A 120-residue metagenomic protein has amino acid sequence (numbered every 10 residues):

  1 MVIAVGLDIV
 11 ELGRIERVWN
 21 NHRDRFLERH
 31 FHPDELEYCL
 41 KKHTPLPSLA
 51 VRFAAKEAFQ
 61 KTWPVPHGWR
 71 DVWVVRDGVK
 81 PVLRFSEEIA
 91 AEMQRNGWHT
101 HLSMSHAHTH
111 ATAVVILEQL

Functional and structural regions predicted by a protein language model:
M1-L120: Core catalytic alpha/beta fold that binds nucleotide/phospho-ligands
